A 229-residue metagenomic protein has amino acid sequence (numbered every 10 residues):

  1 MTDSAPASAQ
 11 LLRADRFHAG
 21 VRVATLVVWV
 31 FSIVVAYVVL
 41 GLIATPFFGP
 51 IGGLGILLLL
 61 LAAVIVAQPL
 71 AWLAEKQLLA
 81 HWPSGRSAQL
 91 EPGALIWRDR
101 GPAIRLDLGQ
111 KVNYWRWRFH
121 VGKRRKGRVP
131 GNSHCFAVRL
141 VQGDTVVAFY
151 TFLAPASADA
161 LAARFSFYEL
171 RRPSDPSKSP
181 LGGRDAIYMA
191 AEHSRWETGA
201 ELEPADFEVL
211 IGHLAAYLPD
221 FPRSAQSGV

Functional and structural regions predicted by a protein language model:
M1-G52, S194-E203, F207-Y217, F221-V229: N-terminal membrane-targeting/pre-transmembrane regions
T2-G20, I96-L202, A225-V229: Non-transmembrane, membrane-adjacent beta-strand/coil modules in membrane-associated proteins and peripheral
F31-V35, L54-W72: Canonical hydrophobic alpha-helical transmembrane segment
V38-P46, Q68-Q77: Short hydrophobic alpha-helical membrane-anchoring segments
F47-I51, L57, R118-F119: Short, aromatic- and cysteine-enriched interfacial helices/patches that mediate contacts at lipid membranes
F48, G52, L61-A62, P69 (+2 more regions): Membrane-targeting and insertion segments and their boundary/processing signals
P69-N113: Conserved beta-hairpin
A74-L79, A94, F136-L140, E169-D175 (+2 more regions): Hydrophobic, Leu/Ile/Phe/Ala-enriched alpha-helical segments that form helix-helix packing faces
